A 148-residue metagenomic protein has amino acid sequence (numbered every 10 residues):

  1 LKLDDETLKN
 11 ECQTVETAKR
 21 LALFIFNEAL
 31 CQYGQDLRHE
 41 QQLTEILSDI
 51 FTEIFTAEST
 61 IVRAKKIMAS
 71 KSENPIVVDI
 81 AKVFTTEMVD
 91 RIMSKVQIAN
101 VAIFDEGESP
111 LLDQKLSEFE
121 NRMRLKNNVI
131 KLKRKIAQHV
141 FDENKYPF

Functional and structural regions predicted by a protein language model:
L1-F148: Flavin-dependent oxidoreductase catalytic core characteristic of acyl-CoA dehydrogenase/oxidase-like enzymes
